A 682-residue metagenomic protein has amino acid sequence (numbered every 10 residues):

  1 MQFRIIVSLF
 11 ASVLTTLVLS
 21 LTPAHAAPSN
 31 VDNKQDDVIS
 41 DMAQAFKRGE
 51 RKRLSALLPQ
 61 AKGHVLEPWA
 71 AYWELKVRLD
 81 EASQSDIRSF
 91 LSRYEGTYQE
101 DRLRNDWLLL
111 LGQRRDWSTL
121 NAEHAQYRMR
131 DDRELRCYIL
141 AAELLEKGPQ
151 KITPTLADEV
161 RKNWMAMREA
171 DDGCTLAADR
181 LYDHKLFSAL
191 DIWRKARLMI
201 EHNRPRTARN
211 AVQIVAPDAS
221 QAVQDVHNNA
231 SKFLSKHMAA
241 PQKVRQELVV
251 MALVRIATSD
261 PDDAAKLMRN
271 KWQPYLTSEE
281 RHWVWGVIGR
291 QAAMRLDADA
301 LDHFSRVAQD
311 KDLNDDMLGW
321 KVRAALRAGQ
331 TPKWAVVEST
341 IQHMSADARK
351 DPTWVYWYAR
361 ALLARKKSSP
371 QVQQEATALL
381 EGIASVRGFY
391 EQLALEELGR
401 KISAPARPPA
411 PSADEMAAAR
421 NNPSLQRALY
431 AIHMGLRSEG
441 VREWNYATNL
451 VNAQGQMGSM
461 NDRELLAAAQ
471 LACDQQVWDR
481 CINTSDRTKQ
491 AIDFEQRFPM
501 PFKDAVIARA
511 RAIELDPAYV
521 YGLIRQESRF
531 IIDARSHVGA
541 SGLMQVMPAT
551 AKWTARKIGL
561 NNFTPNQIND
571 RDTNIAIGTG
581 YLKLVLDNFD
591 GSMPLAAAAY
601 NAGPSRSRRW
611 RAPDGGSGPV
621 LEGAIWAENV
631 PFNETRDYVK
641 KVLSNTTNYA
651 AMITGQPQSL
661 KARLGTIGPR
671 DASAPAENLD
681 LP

Functional and structural regions predicted by a protein language model:
S8-S20: Bacterial N-terminal signal peptides
A27-V38, E50, K62-W69, E81-A82 (+20 more regions): Generic helix N-cap/helix-start motif at coil->alpha-helix transitions
D37-E50, R194, L198, L248-S259 (+3 more regions): Alpha-helical segment of the N-proximal tetratricopeptide repeat
A43, K76, L109, A141 (+7 more regions): Residue-level recognition of tetratricopeptide repeat
F46-G49, L79, G112, L144-L145 (+8 more regions): Hydrophobic/aromatic side-chain positions at a characteristic register within alpha-helices of tetratricopeptide repeats
R53-L58, S83-Y94, W117-Y127, Q150-A166 (+12 more regions): Alpha-helical repeat scaffolds
G63, Y72, N270-W272, D302-Q309 (+7 more regions): Catalytic glycan-binding domains that act on GlcNAc-containing polysaccharides
T377, E381-Q392, E396-A431, A505-V506 (+4 more regions): Extracellular/periplasmic ectodomains of large secreted or surface enzymes and adhesion receptors
